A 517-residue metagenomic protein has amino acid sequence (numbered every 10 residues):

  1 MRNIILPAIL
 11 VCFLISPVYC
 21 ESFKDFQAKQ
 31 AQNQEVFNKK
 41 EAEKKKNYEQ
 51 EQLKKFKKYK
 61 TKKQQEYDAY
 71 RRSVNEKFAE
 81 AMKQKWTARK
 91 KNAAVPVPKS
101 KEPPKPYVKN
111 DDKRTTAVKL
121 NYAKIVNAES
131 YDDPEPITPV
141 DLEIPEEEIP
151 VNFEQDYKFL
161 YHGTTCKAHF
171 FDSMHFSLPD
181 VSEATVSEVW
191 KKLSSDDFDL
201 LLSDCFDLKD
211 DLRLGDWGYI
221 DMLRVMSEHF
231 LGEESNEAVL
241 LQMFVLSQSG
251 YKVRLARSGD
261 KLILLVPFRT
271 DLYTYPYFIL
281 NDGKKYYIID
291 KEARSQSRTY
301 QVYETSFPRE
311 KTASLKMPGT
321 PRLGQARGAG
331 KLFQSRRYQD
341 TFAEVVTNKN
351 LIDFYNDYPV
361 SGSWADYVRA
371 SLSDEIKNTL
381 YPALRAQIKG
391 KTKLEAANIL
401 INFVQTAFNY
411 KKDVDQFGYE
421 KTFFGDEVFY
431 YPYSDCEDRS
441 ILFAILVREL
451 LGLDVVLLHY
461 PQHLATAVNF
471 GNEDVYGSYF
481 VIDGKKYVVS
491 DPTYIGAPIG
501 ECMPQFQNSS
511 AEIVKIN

Functional and structural regions predicted by a protein language model:
M1-E21: Classical Sec-dependent N-terminal signal peptides that target proteins to the secretory pathway
C20-P98, P103-K109: N-terminal propeptides/low-complexity segments immediately following signal peptides in secreted or periplasmic proteins
V36, A69, S73, L240 (+5 more regions): Extracytoplasmic/secreted proteins, especially bacterial periplasmic and envelope-associated proteins
K46, K57-K60, K83-V245: Long, contiguous, compositionally biased segments that the model treats as domain-scale units
D172, S182-L223, W364-Y430, T493: Secondary-structure boundary elements
V225, E237, L241-R385: Extended, non-transmembrane interaction/recognition domains
H229-Q242, Y251, K411-A465, N469-G471: Active-site neighborhood of thiol-dependent amide/isopeptide-bond enzymes
V253-G283, L384, K389-K391, D438-N517: Hydrophobic/aromatic-rich core segments of domains that either
